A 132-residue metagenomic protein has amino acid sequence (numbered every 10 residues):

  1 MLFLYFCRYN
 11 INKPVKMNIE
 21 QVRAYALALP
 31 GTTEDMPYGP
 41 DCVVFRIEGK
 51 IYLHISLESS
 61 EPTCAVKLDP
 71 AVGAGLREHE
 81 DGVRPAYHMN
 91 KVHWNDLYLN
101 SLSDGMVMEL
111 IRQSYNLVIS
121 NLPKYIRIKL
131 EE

Functional and structural regions predicted by a protein language model:
L2-E132: Charge-dense, helix-prone N-terminal extensions
